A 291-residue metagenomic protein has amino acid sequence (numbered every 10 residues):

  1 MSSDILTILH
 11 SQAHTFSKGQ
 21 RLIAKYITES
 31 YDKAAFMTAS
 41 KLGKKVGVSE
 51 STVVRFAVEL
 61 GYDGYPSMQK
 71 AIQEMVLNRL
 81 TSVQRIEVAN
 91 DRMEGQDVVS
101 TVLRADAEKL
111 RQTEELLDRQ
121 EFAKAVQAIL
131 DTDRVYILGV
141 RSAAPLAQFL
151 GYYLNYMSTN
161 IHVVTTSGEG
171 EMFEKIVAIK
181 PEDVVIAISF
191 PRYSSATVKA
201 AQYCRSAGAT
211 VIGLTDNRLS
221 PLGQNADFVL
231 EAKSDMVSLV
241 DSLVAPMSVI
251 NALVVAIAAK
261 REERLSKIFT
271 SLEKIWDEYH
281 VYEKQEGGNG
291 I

Functional and structural regions predicted by a protein language model:
M1-S11, Q285-I291: Short, Lys/Arg-enriched, disordered terminal segments
S2-L6, H14-T15, L22, D32-F36 (+2 more regions): HTH-adjacent hinge/linker in prokaryotic transcriptional regulators
D97, Q120-A125, G170-E174: Short, charged beta->alpha transition segments
L117-Q120, A125-V126, D131-D133: Long amphipathic N-terminal alpha/beta scaffold segment
L130-S248, V254-R261: Glycine-rich phosphate-binding loops that contact phosphosugars or nucleotide phosphates
E263-I291: A short, charged, Gly/Pro-tolerant segment at domain boundaries
